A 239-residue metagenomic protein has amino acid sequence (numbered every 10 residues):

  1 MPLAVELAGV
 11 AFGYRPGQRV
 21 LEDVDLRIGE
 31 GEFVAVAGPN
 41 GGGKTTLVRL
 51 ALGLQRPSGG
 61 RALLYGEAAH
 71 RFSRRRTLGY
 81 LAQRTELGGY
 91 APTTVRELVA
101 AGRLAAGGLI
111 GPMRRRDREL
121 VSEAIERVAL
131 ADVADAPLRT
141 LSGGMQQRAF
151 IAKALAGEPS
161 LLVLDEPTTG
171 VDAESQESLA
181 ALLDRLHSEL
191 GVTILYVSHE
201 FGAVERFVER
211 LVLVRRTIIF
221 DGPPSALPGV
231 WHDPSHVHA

Functional and structural regions predicted by a protein language model:
L52: Helix-to-loop junction immediately C-terminal to a conserved catalytic motif
G60-R74: Conserved ABC transporter NBD signature motif
R115-V133: Conserved ABC ATPase "signature" region
E158: Conserved catalytic motifs of ABC-family nucleotide-binding domains
L162-D165: Catalytic Walker B motif of ABC-type/P-loop ATPase nucleotide-binding domains
S198-H199: H-loop/switch region of ABC-family ATPase nucleotide-binding domains
E209-P223: H-loop (His-switch) and adjacent beta-strand-loop-beta switch element of ABC-type ATPase nucleotide-binding domains
